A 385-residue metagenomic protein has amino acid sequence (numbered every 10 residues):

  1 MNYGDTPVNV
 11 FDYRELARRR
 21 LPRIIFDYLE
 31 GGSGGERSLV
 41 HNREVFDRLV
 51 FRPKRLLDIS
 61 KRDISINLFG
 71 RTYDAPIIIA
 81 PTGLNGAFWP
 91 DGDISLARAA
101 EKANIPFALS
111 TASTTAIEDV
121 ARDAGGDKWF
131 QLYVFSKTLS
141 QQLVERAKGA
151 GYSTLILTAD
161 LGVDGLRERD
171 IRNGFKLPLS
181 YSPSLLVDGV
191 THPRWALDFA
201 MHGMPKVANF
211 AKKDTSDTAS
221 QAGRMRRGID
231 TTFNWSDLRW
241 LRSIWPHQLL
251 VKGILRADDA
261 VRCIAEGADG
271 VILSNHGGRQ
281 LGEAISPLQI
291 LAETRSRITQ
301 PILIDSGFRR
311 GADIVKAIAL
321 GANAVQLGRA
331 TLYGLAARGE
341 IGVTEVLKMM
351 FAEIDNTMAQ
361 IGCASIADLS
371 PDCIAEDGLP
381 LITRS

Functional and structural regions predicted by a protein language model:
M1-G70, G174, P178-F233, A367-L369 (+1 more regions): An N-cap/entry alpha-helix motif that binds or orients negatively charged groups
M1-V50, Q289-I304, R309-S385: Alpha/beta catalytic cores of nucleotide-metabolism and tRNA/nucleoside-modifying enzymes
S33-G34, T111-T115, F135, L255 (+2 more regions): Short beta->alpha linker loops
V50, S65-N67, P76-A80, P106-S110 (+2 more regions): Short, conserved beta-strand segments within well-ordered enzyme catalytic domains that often line or immediately flank
Y73-A112: Glycine-rich active-site/cofactor-binding loop and its immediate structural neighborhood
L84, R98, D123, T138-I304 (+1 more regions): Alpha/beta enzyme core
P90-D91, G282-I285, R338-G339: Short, solvent-exposed loop/turn segments at secondary-structure boundaries
K102-S140: A gly/proline- and charged-residue-enriched helix-loop-helix capping module
